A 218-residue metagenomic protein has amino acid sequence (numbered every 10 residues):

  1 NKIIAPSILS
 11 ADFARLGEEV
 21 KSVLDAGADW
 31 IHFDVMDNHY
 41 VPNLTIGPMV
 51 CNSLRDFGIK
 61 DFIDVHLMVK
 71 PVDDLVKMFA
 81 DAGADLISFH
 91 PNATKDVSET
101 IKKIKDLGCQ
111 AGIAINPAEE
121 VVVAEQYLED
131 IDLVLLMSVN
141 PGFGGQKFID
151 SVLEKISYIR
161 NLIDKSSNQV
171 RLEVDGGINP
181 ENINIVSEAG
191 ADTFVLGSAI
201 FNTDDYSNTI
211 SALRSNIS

Functional and structural regions predicted by a protein language model:
N1-S88, N92-D96, K103, A111 (+7 more regions): Conserved N-terminal beta1-alpha1 strand-loop-helix module at the mouth
H32, E173-V174: Generic enzyme active-site microenvironment
N92-T94, N116-P117, V139-G142, S198-F201: Short, acidic/turn-prone active-site loops that include or flank metal/cofactor- and phosphate-binding residues
Q110-A114, A118: Internal catalytic-core helix/loop-beta-alpha segment that presents or stabilizes conserved functional determinants
A118-E120, N179: Short acidic loop-to-helix transition motifs that present clustered carboxylates
V174, L196-G197: Thr-Gly-centered strand-to-loop micro-motif
G177-A189: Acidic, divalent-metal-coordinating active-site segment for phosphoryl/phosphodiester hydrolysis, typified by short
